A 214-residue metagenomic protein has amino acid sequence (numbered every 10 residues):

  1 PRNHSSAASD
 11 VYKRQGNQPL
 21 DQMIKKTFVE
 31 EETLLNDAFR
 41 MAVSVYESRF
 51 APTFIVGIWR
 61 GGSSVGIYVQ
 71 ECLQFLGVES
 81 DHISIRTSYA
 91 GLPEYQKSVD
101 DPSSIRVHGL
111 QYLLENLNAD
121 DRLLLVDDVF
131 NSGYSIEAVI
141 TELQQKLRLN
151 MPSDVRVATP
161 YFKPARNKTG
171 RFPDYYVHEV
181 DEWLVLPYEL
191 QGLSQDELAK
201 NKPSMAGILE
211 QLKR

Functional and structural regions predicted by a protein language model:
P1-Q15: Single conserved hydrophobic/aromatic residue that forms the stacking wall/gate of nucleotide- or nucleobase-binding
K13-A51: Active-site-facing substrate-recognition patch
G16-D21, T141-R214: PRPP-dependent phosphoribosyltransferase catalytic core
E47-S48, L73-V78, L110-E115, Q144-M151: Alpha-helix termini
F50-W59: Short glycine-rich phosphate-binding loop at a beta-alpha junction
F54, I83, L124, R156-T159: A structural signal for isolated positions on well-ordered beta-strands in alpha/beta enzyme cores
F75-L123, N131-A138: Short, glycine/charge-rich flexible loops or terminal/linker lids adjacent to PRPP-binding catalytic cores
